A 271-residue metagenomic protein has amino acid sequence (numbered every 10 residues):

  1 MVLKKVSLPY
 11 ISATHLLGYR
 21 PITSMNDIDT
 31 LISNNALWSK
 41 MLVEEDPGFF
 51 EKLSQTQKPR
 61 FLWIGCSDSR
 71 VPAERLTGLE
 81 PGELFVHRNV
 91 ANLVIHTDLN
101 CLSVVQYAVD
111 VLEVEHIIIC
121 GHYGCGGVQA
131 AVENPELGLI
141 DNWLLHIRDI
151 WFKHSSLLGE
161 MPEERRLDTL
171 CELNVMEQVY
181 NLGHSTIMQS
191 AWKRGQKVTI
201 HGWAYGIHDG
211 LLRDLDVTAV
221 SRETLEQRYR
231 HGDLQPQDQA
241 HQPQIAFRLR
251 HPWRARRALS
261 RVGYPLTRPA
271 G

Functional and structural regions predicted by a protein language model:
Y10-S24: Short, Lys/Arg-enriched N-terminal segments with co-localized hydrophobic residues within the first ~10-30 amino acids
I22-P59, A91-E115, G126-G271: Divalent-metal-activated hydrolytic enzyme cores
L42-E83: N-terminal short beta-loop-beta anion/metal-coordinating cradle
I64-C66, R88, I118-H122, H201-G206: Short beta-strand segments
P81-N92: Glycine/charged-rich beta-loop-alpha catalytic/anionic-binding loops adjacent to active sites
